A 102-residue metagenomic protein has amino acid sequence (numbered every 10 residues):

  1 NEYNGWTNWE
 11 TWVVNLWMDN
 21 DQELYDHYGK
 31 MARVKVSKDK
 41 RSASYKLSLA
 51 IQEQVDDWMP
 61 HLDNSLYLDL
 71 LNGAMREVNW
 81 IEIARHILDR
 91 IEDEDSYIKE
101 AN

Functional and structural regions predicted by a protein language model:
N1-N102: Acidic interaction surfaces
